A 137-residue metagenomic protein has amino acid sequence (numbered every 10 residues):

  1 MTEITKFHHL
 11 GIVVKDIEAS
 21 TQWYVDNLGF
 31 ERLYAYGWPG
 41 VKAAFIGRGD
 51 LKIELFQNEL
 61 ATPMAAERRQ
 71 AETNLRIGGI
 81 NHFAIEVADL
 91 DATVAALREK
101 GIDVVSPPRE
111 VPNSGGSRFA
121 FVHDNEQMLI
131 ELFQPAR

Functional and structural regions predicted by a protein language model:
M1-F7, E31-A84, V94-H123, P135-R137: Vicinal oxygen chelate
V14-I17, W38: Conserved beta-strand-loop-alpha-helix junction that forms the acyl-donor binding cleft
D16, D124-Q127: Conserved phosphate-binding and hydrolysis motifs of nucleotide-dependent enzymes
D16-I17, A88-D91: Helix N-cap motif at beta-to-alpha junctions
S20-V25, L97, Q127: Conserved active-site tyrosine of GNAT-family acetyltransferases
L28: Major-groove DNA-recognition helix of helix-turn-helix-type DNA-binding domains
L132: Short glycine-/small-residue motifs
